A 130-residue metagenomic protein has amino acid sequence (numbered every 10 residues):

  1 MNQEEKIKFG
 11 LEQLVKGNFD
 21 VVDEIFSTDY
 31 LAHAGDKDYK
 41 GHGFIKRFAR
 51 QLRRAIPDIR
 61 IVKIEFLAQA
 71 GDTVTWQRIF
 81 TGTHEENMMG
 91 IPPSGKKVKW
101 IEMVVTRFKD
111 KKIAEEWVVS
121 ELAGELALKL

Functional and structural regions predicted by a protein language model:
M1-L130: C-terminal and inter-domain tail/linker signature
